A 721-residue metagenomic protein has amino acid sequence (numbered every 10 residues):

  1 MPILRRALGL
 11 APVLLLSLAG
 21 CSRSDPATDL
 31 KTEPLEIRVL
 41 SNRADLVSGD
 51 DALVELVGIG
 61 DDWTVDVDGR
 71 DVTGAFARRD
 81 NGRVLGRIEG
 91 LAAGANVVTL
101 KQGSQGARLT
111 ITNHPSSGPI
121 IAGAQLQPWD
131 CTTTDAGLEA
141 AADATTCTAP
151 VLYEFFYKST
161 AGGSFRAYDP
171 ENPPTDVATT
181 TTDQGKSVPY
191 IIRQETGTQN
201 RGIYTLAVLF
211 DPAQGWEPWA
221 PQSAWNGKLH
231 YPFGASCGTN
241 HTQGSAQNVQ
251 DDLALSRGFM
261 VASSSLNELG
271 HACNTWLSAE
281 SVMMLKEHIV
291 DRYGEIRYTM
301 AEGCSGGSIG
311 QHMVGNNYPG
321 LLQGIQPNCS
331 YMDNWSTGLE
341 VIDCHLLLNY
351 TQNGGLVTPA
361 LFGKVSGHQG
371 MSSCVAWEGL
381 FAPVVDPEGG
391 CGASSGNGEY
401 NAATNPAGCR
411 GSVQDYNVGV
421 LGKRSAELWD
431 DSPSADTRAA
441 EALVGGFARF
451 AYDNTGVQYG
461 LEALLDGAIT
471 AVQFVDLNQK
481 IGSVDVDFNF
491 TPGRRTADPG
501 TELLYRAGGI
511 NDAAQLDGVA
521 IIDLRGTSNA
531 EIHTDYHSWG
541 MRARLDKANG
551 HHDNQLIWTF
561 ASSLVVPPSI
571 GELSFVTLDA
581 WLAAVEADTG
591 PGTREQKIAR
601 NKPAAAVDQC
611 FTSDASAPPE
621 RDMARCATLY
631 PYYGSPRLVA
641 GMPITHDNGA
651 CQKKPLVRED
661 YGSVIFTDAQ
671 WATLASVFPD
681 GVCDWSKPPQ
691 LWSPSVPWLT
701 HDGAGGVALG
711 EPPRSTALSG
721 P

Functional and structural regions predicted by a protein language model:
M1-L10: Bacterial N-terminal signal peptides that target proteins for export
S17-G20: C-terminal motif of bacterial Sec signal peptides marking the signal peptidase cleavage site
S22-S24: Bacterial signal peptide processing site
A27-C304, S308-P721: C-terminal His-loop and adjacent cap/lid subdomain of alpha/beta-hydrolase
